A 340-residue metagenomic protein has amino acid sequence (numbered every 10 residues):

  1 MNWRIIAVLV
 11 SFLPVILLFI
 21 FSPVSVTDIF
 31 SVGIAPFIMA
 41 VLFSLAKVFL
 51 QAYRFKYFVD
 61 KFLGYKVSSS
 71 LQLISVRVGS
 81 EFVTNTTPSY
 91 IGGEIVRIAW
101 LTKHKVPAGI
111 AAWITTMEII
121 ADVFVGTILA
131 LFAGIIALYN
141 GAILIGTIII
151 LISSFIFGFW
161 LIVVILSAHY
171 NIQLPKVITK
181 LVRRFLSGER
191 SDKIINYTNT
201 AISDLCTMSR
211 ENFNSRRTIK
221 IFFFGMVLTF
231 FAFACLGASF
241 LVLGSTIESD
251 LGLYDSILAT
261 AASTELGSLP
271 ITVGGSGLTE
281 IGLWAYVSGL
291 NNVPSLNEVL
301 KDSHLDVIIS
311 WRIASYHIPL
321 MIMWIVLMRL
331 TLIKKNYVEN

Functional and structural regions predicted by a protein language model:
M1-V78, I136, L144-G267, V293-N340: Predominantly cytoplasmic-facing regulatory/coupling regions of multi-pass membrane proteins
V59-V67, I98-G109, W113: Transmembrane-helix boundary and interhelical linker motifs in polytopic inner-membrane proteins
K66, V78-I95, R190, V273: Short intracellular "coupling" helices and adjacent cytoplasmic loop segments at the cytosolic face of multi-pass
S70-Q72, S89, G93, H104-I120 (+1 more regions): Membrane-interface alpha-helices at helix entry/exit sites of multi-pass transporters
S80-P88, A261-E280: Transmembrane alpha-helix interface/packing and boundary motifs in multi-pass membrane proteins, characterized by
E81-I91, I119-L131: Mid-bilayer segments of alpha-helical transmembrane spans in multi-pass integral membrane proteins that mediate
G92-T102, V273-G289: Re-entrant/interfacial helical elements at transmembrane boundaries that shape and gate the permeation pathway
I128-G141: Transmembrane helix-loop junctions at the membrane interface of multipass transporters and ion channels
